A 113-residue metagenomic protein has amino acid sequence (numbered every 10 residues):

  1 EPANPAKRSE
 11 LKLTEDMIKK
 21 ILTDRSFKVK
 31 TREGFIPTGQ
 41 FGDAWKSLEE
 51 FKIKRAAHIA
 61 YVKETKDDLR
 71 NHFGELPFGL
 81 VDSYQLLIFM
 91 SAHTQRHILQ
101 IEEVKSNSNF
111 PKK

Functional and structural regions predicted by a protein language model:
E1-T23, D68-K113: Short, contiguous alpha-helical
A6-S9, G39, K46-E50: A general boundary/transition motif marking the beginning of the first structured unit of a protein
K19-G34: A structural motif
F27, I53, K63, P111-K112: Generic cytosolic/nucleocytoplasmic N-terminal low-complexity/intrinsically disordered segments
R32-T38, G42, A56-L86: Acidic interhelical loop/turn segments
W45-K52, I59, S91: Short amphipathic alpha-helical segments with heptad-repeat character
